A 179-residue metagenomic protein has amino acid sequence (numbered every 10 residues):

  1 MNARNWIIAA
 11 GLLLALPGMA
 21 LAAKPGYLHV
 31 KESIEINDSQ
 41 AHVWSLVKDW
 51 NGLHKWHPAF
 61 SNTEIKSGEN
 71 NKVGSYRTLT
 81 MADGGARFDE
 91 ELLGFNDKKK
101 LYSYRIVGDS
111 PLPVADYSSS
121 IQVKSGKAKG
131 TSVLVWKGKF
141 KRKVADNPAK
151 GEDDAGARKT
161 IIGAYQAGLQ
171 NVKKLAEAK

Functional and structural regions predicted by a protein language model:
M1-A10: Bacterial N-terminal signal peptides that target proteins for export
A9-P17: Bacterial N-terminal signal peptides
A20-S67: Hydrophobic ligand-binding cavity/cleft-lining segments
E35, E64-D116, A167-Q170, K174-K179: Glycine-rich portal/gate segments that line the openings of hydrophobic small-molecule binding cavities
H42-L46, L53, R77, L92 (+3 more regions): Hydrophobic pocket/interface hotspot
V47, H57, D83, G94-N96 (+3 more regions): A mature extracytoplasmic/lumenal domain signature
S67, G94, I121-K127: Short, low-complexity Ser/Thr-rich regulatory SLiMs
T131-V133, K137-K179: A conserved amphipathic terminal alpha-helix motif
